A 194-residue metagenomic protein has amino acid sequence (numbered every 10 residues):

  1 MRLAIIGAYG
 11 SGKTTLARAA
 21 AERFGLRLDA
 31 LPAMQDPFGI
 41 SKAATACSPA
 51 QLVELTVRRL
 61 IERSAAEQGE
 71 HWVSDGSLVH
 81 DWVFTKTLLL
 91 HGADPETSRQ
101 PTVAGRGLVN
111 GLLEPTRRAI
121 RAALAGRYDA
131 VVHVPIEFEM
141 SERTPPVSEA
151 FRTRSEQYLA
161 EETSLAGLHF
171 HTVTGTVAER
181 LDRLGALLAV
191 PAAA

Functional and structural regions predicted by a protein language model:
M1-R2: Pre-Walker A (Motif I) flank of P-loop NTPase domains
I5: Hydrophobic anchor at the beta1->P-loop junction of P-loop NTPases
A8: P-loop (Walker A) phosphate-binding loop of NTP-binding proteins
K13: Conserved lysine of the Walker
R18, E22-E62: Conserved substrate/cofactor phosphate-moiety recognition/catalytic segment in nucleotide-dependent phosphotransferases
L31-M34, D75-L78, V83-F84, V132-F138: Short loop/turn segments at strand-loop or loop-helix junctions that form parts of catalytic or ligand-binding pockets
L55-L108: A basic- and aromatic-enriched beta-loop-alpha substructure that forms the phosphate/nucleotide- and DNA/RNA-contacting
L89-G175, A192: A glycine- and Lys/Arg-enriched "phosphate-lid" helix/loop adjacent to the NTP-binding pocket of small-molecule kinases
